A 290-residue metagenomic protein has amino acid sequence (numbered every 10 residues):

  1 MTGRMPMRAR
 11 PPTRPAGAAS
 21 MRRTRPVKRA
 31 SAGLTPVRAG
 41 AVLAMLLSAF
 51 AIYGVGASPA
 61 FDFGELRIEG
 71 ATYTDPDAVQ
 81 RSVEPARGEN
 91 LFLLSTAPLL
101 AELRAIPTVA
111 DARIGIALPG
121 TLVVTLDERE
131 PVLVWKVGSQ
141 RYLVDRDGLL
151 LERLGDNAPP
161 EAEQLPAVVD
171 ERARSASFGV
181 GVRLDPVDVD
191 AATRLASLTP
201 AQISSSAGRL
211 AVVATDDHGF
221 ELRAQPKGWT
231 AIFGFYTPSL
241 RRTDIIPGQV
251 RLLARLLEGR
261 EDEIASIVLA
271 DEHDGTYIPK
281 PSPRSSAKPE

Functional and structural regions predicted by a protein language model:
M1-G54, F61, R81, R113 (+1 more regions): Charged, solvent-exposed interaction patches on well-folded alpha/beta domains that mediate macromolecular contacts
S58, A86, A101-R104, P160 (+1 more regions): Structural motif
F63-E65, A71-A105: Short extracytoplasmic
T108-D111: Glycine-centered tight turns that cap/initiate beta-strands
